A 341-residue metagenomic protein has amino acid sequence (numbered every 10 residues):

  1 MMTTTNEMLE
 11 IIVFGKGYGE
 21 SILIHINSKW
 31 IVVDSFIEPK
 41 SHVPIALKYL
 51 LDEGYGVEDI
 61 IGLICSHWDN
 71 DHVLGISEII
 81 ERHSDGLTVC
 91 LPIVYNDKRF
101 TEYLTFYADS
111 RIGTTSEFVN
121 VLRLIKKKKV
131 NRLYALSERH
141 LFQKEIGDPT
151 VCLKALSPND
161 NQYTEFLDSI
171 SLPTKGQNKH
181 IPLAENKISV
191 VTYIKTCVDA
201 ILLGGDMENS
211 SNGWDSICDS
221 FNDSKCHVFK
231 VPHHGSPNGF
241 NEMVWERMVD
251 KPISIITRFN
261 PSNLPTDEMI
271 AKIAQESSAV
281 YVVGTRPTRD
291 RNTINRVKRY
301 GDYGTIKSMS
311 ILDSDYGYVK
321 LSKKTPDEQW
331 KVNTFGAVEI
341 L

Functional and structural regions predicted by a protein language model:
M2-L9, V73-G204, E208-S210, S278-L341: Flexible, acidic/histidine-containing loops and adjacent segments that form or flank the divalent-metal
V13-Y55, I64-R82, Q162-M269: Active-site-proximal loop/helix segments of hydrolase catalytic cores
G56-E58, N131: Short coil/loop linkers at secondary-structure junctions
I60-G62: Post-signal peptide N-terminal segment of secreted/secretory-pathway proteins
